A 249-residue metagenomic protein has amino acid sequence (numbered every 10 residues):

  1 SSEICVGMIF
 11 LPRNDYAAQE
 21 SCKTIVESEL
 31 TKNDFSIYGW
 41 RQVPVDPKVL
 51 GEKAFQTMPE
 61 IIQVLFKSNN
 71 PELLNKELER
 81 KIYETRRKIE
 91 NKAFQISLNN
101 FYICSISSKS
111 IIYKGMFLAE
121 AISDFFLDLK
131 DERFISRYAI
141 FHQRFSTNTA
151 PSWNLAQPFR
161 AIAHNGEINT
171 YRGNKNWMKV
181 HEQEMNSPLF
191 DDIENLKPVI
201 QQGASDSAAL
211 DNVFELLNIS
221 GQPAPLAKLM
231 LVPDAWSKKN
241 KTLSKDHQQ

Functional and structural regions predicted by a protein language model:
S1-Q249: Conserved short alpha-helical segments that host acidic/polar catalytic motifs at enzyme active sites
